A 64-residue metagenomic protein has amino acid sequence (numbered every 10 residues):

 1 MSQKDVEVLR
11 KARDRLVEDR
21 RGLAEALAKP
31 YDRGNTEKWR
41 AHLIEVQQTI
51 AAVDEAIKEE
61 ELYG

Functional and structural regions predicted by a protein language model:
M1-V17: Short, charge/polar-rich alpha-helical segments
G22-Y63: Short, charge-rich amphipathic interface segments used for partner binding and complex assembly
